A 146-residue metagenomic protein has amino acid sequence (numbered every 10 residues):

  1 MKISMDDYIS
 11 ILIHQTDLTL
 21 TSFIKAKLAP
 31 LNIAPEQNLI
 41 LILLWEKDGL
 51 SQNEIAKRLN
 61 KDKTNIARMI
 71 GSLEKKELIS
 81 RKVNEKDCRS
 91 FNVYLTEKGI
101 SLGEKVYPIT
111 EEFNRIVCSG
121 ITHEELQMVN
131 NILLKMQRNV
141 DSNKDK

Functional and structural regions predicted by a protein language model:
M1-K2, H123-K146: C-terminal regulatory/oligomerization modules of transcriptional regulators
M1-L31, L78: N-terminal leader segment of winged-helix/HTH proteins
I13, L44-D48: Short helix-to-turn junction characteristic of helix-turn-helix DNA-binding domains, especially the helix
T21, G71-L134: Charged, amphipathic alpha-helical coiled-coil/dimerization segments
A34, D48-V93: Canonical helix-turn-helix DNA-binding module
I40-L41: Short alpha-helical "packing" element that flanks the helix-turn-helix/winged-helix DNA-binding module
